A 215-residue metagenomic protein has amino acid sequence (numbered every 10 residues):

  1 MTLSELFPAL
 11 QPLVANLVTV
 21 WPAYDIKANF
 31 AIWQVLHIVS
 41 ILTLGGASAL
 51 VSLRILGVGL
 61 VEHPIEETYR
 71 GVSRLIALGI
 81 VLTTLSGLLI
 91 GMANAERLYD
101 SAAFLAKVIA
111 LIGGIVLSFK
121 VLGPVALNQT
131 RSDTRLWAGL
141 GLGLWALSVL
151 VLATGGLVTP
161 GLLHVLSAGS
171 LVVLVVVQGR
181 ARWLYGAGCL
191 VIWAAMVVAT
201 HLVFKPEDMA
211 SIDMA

Functional and structural regions predicted by a protein language model:
M1-A215: Polytopic transmembrane helical bundles with strong interfacial aromatic enrichment
